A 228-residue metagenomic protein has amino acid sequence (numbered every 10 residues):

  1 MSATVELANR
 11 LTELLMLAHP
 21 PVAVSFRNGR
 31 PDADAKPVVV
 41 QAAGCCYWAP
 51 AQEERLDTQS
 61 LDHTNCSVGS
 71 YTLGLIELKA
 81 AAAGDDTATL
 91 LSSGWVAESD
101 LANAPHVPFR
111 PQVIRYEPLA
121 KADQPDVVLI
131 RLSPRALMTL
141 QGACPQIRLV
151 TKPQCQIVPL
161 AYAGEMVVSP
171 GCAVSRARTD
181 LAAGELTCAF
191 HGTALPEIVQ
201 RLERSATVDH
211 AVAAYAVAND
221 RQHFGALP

Functional and structural regions predicted by a protein language model:
A3-P228: Acidic, serine/proline-rich low-complexity intrinsically disordered regions
